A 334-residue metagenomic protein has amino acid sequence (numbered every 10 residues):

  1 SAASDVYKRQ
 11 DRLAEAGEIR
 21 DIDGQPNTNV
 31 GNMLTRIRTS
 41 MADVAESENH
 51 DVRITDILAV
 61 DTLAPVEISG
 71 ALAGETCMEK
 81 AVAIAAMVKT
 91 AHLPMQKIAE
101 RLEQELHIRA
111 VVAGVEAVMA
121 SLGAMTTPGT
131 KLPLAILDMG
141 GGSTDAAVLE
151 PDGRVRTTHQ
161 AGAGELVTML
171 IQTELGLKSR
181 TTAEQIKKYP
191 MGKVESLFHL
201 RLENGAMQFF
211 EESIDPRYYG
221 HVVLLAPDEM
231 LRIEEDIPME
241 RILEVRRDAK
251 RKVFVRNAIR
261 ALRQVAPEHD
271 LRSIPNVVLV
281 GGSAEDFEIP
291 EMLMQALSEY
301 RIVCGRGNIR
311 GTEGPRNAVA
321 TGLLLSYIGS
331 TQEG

Functional and structural regions predicted by a protein language model:
S1, P128-V155: Gly/Thr-rich phosphate-binding beta-strand-loop-beta motif of the actin/hexokinase/Hsp70
S1-L134, V194-S196, N204-H221, I233 (+3 more regions): Nucleotide/phosphate-binding catalytic cleft detector across ATP-hydrolyzing and phosphate-transferring enzymes
A120-S121, L149-A183, T312: Catalytic or ion-translocation cores adjacent to nucleophile or general acid/base/metal-coordination motifs in diverse
A135, A147, G153-V155, G164 (+2 more regions): Conserved structured catalytic cores and adjacent interaction surfaces of nucleotide-binding/hydrolyzing enzymes
M139, V148-E150, H159, K187 (+2 more regions): Active-site proximal loops enriched in glycine and acidic residues that flank catalytic Cys/His/Asp and coordinate
A163, V167, F254, V319: Catalytic-loop motifs flanking and including active-site residues across diverse enzymes
S179-L202: A short helix-loop
